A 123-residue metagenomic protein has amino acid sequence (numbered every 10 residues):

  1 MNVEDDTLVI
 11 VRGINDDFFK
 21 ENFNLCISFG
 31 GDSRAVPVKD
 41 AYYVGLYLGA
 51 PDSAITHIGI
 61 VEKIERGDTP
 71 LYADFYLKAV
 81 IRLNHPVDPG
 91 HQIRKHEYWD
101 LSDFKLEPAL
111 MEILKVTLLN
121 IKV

Functional and structural regions predicted by a protein language model:
M1-Y43, L48-S53, K95-V123: Compositionally biased, charged N-terminal/linker segments
V11, Y47, E62, Y76-K78: Residues in well-ordered beta-strands of folded domains
D16-K20, D52-T56, R82-G90: Short, surface-exposed beta-strand/loop "edge" segments at domain boundaries and coil↔beta transitions
D40-Y42, H57, L71-A73: A generic structural signal for short beta-strands and their flanking turns/coil linkers
A50, K63-E65, I81: Short, flexible loop/turn elements at secondary-structure junctions
I55-I64: Short beta-strand-centered aromatic/proline hotspots
P70-H96: Short solvent-exposed strand/turn elements
